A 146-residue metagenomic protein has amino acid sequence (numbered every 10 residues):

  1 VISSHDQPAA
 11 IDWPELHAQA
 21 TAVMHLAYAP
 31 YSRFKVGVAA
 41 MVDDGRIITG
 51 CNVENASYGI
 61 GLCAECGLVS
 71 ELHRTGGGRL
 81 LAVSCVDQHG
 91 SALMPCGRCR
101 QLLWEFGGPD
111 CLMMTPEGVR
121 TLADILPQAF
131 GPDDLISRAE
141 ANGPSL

Functional and structural regions predicted by a protein language model:
I2-A29, T75-L146: C-terminal binding/interaction regions
Q19-A22, A64-L72: Short, well-ordered amphipathic alpha-helical segments that serve as non-catalytic structural scaffolds within diverse
Y31-R33, L62: Short glycine/proline-enriched turns and hinge-like loops at secondary-structure junctions
R33-V42: Short beta-strand scaffold segments in enzyme catalytic cores
M41-D43, N52-V53: Histidine- and/or cysteine-centered catalytic micro-motif in compact active-site loops
N52-C66: Compact, glycine-rich, soluble single-domain proteins
